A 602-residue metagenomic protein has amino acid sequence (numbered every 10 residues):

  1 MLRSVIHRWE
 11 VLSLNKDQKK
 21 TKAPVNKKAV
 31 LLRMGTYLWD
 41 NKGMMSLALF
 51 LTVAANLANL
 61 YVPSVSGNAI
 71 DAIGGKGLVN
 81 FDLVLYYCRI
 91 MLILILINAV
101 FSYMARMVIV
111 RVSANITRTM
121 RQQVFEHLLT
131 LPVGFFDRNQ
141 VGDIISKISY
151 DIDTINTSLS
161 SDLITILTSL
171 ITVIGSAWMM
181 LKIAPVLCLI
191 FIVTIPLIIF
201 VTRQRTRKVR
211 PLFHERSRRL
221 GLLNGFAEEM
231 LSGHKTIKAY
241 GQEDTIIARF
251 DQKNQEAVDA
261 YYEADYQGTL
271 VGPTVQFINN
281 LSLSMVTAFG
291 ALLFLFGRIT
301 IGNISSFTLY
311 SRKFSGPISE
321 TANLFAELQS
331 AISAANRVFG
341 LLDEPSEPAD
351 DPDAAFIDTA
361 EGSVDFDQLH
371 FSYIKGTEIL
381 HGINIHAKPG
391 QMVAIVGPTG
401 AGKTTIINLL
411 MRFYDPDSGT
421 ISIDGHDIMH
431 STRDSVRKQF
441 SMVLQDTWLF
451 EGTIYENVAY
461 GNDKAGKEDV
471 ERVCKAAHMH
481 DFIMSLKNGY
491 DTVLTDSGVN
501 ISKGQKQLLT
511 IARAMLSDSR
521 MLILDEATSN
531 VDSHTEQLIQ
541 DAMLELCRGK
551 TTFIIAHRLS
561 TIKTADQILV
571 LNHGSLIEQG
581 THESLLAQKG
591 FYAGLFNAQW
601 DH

Functional and structural regions predicted by a protein language model:
L2-E10, M45-F101, V108, K182-V186 (+1 more regions): Transmembrane helix-loop-helix hairpins at lipid-water interfaces of multipass membrane proteins, especially the type-1
S13-P24, A114, Q122-S146, Y150-I152 (+6 more regions): Short intracellular "coupling" helices and adjacent cytoplasmic loop segments at the cytosolic face of multi-pass
V30, L38, I70, I109-S113 (+2 more regions): Juxtamembrane loop-to-helix connectors within ABC transporter transmembrane domains
L32-G35, G43-N68, Y87, M91 (+5 more regions): Alpha-helical segments in transporter systems
D40, M44-L57, L94, S102 (+3 more regions): Transmembrane helices of ABC transporter permease
V133-G134, I152-L159, L163, K208-E229 (+4 more regions): An intracellular "coupling" helix at the cytosolic face of ABC transporter transmembrane type-1 domains
A239-Q242, Y266, L283, F307 (+1 more regions): Cytosolic ends of transmembrane helices, especially the final helix of ABC transmembrane type-1 domains
D350, I357-H602: ABC-type nucleotide-binding domain
